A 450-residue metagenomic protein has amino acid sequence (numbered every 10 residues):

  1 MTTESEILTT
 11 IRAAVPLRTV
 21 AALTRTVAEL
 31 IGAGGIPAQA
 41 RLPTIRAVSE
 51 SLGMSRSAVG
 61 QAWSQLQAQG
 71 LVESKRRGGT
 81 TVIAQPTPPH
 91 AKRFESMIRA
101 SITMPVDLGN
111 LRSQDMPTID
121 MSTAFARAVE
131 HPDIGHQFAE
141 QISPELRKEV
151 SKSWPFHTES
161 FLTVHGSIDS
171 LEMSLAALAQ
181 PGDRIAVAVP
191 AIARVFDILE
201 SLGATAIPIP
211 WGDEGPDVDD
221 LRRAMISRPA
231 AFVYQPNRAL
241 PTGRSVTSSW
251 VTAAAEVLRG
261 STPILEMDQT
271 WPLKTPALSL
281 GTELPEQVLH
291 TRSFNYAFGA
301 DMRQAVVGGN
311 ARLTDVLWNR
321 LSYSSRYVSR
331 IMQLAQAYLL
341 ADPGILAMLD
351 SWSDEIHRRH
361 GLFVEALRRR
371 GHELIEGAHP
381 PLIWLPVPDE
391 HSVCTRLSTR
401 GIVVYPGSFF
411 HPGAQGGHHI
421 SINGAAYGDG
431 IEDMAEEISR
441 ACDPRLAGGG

Functional and structural regions predicted by a protein language model:
M1-V129, S322-S329, Q333, L340 (+8 more regions): N-terminal basic, amphipathic alpha-helical segments
R76, N237, D268-T270, F294: Short strand-turn motif at the edge of the Rossmann-like AdoMet-binding core
D133-S261, P272-L284: Conserved core of the PLP fold type I
A191, P210-P216, N295, S408-F410 (+1 more regions): Short, acidic/turn-prone active-site loops that include or flank metal/cofactor- and phosphate-binding residues
L289-S353: Conserved core segment of the aminotransferase class I/II
G308, W384-P386, N423-A425: Short hydrophobic/aromatic beta-strand micro-patches that form the beta-sheet surface supporting nucleotide- or nucleic
S353-V364, H372-P386: Conserved glycine-rich beta-strand-loop-beta hairpin in the small C-terminal domain of fold type I
